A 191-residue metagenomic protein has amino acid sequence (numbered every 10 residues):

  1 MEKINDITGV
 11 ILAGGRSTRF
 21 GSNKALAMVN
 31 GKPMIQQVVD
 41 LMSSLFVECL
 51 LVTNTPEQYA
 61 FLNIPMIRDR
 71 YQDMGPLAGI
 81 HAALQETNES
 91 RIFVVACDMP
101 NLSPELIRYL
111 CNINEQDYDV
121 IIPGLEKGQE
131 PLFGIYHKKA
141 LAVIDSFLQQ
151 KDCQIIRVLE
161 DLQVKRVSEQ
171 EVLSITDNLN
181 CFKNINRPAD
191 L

Functional and structural regions predicted by a protein language model:
E2-D152, E160-L179: Nucleotide and nucleotide-moiety/phosphate-recognizing core
Y109, N180-L191: Short, basic/aromatic-enriched C-terminal tail that caps enzymatic domains
V158-D161, R187: A short, conserved alpha-helix in the catalytic core of glycosyltransferases
